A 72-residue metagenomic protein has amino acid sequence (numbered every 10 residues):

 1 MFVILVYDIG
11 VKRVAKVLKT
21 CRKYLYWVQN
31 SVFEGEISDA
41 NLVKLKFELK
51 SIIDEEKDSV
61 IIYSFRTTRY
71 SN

Functional and structural regions predicted by a protein language model:
V3, I9-N72: Basic nucleic-acid-binding interfaces
